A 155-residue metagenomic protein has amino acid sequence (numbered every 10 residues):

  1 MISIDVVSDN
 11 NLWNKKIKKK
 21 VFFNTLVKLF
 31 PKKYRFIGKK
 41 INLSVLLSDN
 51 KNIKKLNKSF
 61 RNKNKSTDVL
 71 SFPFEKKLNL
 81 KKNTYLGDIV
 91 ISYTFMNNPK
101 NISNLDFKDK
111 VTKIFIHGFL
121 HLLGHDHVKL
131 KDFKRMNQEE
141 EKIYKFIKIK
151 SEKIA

Functional and structural regions predicted by a protein language model:
M1-T112, L122-A155: An acidic/histidine-cluster motif and surrounding catalytic segment that typifies divalent-metal-assisted enzyme active
